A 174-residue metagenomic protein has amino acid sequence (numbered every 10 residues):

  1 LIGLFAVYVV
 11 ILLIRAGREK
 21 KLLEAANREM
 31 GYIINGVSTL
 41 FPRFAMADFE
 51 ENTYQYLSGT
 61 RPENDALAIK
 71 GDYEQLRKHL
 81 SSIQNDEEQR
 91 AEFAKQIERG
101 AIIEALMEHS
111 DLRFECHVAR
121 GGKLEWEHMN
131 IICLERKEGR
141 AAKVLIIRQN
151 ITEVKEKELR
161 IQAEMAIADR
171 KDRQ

Functional and structural regions predicted by a protein language model:
L1-L4: N-terminal membrane-entry
A6-E29, Q149-A163: PAS-associated C-terminal cap
A25-R43, E50, R160-Q174: Hydrophobic helical signal-relay modules used by sensory signaling proteins
I33-Q84: PAS-family sensory domain signal
M46, M129-C133, R148: Sensory input modules used in signal transduction, predominantly PAS/LOV/GAF but also related non-catalytic regulatory
Y73-I102: Amphipathic alpha-helical packing elements
E92, Q96-C133, A142: Per-ARNT-Sim (PAS) sensory domains and their PAS-associated C-terminal
K137-R173: Sensory coupling linkers of modular signal transduction proteins
